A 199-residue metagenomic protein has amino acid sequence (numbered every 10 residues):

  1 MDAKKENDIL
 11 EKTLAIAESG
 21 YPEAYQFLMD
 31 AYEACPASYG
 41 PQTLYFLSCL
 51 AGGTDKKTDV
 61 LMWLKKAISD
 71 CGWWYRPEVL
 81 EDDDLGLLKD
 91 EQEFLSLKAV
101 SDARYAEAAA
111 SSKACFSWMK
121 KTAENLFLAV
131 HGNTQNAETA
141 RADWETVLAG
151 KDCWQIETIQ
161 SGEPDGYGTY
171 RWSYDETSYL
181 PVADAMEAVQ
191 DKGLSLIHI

Functional and structural regions predicted by a protein language model:
S69, W73-L126: A domain-start/cap signature at the N-terminus of enzymes
K121, N125-G193: Serine-hydrolase catalytic machinery in alpha/beta-hydrolase-like enzymes
I197-I199: Conserved small/polar residues in nucleotide/adenosyl-binding loops
